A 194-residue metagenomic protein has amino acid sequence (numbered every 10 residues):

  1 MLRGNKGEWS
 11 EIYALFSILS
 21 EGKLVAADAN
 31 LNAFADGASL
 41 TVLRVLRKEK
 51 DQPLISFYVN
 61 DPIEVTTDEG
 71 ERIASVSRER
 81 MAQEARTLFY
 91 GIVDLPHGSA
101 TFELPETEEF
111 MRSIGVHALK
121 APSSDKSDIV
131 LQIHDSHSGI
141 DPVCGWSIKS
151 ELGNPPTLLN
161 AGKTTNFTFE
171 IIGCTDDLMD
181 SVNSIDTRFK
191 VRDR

Functional and structural regions predicted by a protein language model:
M1-K126, Q132-R194: Short, positively charged
